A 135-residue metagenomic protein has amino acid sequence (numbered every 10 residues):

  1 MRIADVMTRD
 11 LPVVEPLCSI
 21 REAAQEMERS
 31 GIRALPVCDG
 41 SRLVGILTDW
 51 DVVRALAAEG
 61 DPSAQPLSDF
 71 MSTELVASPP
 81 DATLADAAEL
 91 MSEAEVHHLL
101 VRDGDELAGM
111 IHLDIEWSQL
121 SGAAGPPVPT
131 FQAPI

Functional and structural regions predicted by a protein language model:
M1-D10, T48-A77, T83-S92, L107-I135: Tandem CBS (Bateman) regulatory domains
V13-A58: Acidic (E/D-rich), amphipathic helical modules within compact regulatory domains
V13-G31, A77-E95, R102, L120: The conserved cystathionine-beta-synthase
V14-E15, R33-I46, S78-P79, H97-I111: Cytosolic beta-strand hydrophobic patch enriched in CBS
